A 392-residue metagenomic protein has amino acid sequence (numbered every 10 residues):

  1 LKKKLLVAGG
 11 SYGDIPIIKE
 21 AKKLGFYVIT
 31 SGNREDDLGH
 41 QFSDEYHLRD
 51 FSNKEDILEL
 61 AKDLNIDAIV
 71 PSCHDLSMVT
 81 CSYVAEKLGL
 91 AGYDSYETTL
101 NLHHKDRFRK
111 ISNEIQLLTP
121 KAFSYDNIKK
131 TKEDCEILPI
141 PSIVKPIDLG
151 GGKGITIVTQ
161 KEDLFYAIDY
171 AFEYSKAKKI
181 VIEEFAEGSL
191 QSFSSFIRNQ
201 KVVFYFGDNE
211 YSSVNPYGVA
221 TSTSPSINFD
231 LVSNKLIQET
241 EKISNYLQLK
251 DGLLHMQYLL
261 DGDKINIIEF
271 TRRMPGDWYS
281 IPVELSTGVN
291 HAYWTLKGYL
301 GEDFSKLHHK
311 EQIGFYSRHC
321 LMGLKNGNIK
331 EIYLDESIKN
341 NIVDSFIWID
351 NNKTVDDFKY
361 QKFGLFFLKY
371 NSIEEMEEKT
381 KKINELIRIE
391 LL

Functional and structural regions predicted by a protein language model:
L1-T98, E302-S305, G323, I349-Q361 (+1 more regions): ATP-binding N-terminal substructure of ATP-dependent carboxylate-amine bond-forming enzymes
D56, K130-T131, L164-Y166, N326-I332 (+1 more regions): Short, conserved charged micro-motifs
T99-V181, E187, N199-Q200, S226-Q238 (+3 more regions): Active-site nucleotide/adenylate-binding loops and adjacent lid/helix of ATP-dependent enzymes
T159-Q160, S195, L321-K325, F366-S372: Short beta-strand-to-loop capping motifs
A171-K179, E184-S226, N234-I267, T271-Y279 (+2 more regions): Phosphate-binding core of ATP-grasp and ATP-grasp-like enzymes
L254, I265, W294, I338-N352: A structural supersecondary motif
R273-W294: ATP-dependent carboxylate-activation loops
L300-N341: A glycine-rich beta-turn/hairpin centered on an aromatic-Pro dipeptide
